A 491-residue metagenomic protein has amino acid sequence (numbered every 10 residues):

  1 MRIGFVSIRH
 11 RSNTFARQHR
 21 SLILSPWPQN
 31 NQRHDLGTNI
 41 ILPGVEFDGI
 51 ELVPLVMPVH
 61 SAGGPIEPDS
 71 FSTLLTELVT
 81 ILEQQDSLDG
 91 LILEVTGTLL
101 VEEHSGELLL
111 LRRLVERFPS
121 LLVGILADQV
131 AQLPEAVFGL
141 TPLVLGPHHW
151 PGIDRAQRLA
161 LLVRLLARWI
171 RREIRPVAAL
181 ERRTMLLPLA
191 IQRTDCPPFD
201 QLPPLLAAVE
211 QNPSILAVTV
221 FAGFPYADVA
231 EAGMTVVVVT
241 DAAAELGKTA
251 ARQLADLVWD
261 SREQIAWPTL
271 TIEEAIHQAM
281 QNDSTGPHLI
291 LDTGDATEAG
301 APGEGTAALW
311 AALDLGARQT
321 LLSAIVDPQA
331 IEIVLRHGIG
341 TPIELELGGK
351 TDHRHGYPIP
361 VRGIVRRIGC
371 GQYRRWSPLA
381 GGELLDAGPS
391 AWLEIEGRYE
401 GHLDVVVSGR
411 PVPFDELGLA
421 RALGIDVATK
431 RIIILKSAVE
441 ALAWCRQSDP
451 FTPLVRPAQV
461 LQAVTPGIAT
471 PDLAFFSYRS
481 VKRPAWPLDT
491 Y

Functional and structural regions predicted by a protein language model:
M1-D48: N-terminal amphipathic/basic leader segments beginning at the initiator methionine
M1-R2, P54, T80-L91, A275-H288: Glycine-rich phosphate/diphosphate-binding loops that line cofactor/substrate pockets in enzymes
I3, A190-G401, V406-V407: Hard-cation-handling environments
G4, R9-R11, P68-L75, E83-I174 (+2 more regions): Active-site histidine-anchored catalytic micro-motif
F15-H19, I66, E103-S105, P134-G139 (+7 more regions): Short acidic, glycine/serine/threonine-rich loops at helix termini
P43, F47-L82: Low-complexity, highly charged intrinsically disordered N-terminal segments that act as targeting/localization
E51-V56, A62, V95, L99-V101 (+6 more regions): Cap/lid and interdomain-hinge subdomains that line or gate substrate/regulatory clefts in soluble alpha/beta enzymes
T76, W259, R374-Y491: Extended hydrophobic packing segments that form well-structured cores
